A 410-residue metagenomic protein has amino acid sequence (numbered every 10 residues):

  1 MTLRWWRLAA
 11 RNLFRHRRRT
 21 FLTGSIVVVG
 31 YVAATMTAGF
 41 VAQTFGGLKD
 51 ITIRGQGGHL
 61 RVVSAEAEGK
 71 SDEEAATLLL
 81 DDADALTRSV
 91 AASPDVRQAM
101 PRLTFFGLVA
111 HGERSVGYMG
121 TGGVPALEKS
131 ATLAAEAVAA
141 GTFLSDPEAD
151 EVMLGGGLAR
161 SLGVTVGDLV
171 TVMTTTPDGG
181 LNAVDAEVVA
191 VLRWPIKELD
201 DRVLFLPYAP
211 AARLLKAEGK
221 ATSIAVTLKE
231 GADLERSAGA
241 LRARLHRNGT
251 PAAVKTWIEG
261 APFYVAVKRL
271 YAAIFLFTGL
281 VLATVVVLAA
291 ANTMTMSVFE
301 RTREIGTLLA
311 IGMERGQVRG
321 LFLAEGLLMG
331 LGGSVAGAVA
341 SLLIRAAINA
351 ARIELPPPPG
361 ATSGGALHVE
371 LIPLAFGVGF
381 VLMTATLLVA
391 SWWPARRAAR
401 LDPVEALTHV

Functional and structural regions predicted by a protein language model:
R17-T44, R269-E304, L327-A336, A385-V389: Hydrophobic alpha-helical transmembrane segments of multi-pass inner-membrane transport and secretion
T35-M119, T142-E148, A243, T250: Hydrophobic, regular-secondary-structure patches
F40, T44, E230-V287, F299: Peri-transmembrane interface segments
T44, V335-V378, R400: Short helix-loop junctions at transmembrane helix boundaries
A85-E187, R213-L215: Short acidic/glycine-enriched loop/turn elements at secondary-structure junctions
V164-P251: Basic-flanked hydrophobic alpha-helices used for secretion and membrane insertion
T295, E304-I348: Transmembrane alpha-helical interface segments in multi-pass membrane proteins
L371-V410: C-terminal membrane-exit region of the final transmembrane helix in multipass inner-membrane proteins
